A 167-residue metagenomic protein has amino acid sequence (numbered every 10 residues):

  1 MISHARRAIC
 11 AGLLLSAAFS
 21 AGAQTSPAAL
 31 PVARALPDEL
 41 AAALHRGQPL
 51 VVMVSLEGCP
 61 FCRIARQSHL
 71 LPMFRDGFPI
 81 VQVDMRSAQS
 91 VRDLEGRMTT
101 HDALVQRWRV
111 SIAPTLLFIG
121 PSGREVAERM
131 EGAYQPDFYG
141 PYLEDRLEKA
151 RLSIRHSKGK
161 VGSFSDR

Functional and structural regions predicted by a protein language model:
R6-C10: N-terminal export leaders
A17-A21: N-terminal signal peptide c-region/cleavage motif recognized by signal peptidases
G22-A41: N-terminal "domain-start" segment that seeds a small globular fold
R46-E57: Short active-site neighborhood of thiol/selenol oxidoreductases, capturing the structured segment around
L56-F61, R86-S90, G123-R124, Q135-P136: Solvent-exposed loop/turn segments at secondary-structure junctions within structured extracellular/periplasmic domains
R63-D76: Typically the conserved alpha-helix immediately C-terminal to a functionally engaged Cys/Sec in thioredoxin-like
R75-T99: Thiol-based oxidoreductase modules, predominantly thioredoxin-like and allied folds used for disulfide exchange
I112, L117-R151: Non-catalytic, surface beta->alpha helical segment in thiol-disulfide oxidoreductase systems
